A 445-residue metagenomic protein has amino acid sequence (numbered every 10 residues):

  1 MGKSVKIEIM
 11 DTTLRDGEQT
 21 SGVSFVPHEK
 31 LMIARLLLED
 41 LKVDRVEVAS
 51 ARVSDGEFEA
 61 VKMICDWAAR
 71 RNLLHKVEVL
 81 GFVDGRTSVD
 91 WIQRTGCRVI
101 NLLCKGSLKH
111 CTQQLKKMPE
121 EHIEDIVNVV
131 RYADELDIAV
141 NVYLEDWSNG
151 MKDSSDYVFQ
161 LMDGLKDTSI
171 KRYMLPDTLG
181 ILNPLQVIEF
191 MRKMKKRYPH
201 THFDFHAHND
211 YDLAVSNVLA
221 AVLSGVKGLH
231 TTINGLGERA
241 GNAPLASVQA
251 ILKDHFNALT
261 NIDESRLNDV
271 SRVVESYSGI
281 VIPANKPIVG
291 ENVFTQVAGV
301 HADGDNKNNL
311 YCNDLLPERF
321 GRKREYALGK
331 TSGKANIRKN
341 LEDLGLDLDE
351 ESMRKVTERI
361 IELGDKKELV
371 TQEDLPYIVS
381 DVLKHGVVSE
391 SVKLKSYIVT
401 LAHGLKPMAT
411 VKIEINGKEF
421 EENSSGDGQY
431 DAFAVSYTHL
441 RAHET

Functional and structural regions predicted by a protein language model:
G2-G22, N101-Q114, E135-W147, M194: N-terminal small/glycine-rich loop or linker at the start of catalytic domains across soluble metabolic enzymes
G2-G85: N-terminal capping/small domains of soluble enzymes
K6-T13, N257-N423: A mid-to-C-terminal "edge-of-domain" accessory segment
T13-E29, E78-D84, Q113-K117, D146-S155 (+1 more regions): Active-site mouth loops of central-metabolism enzymes
D44-C65, K105-L115, N149, L175-P184: Glycine-rich, proline-tolerant flexible connector loops at the mouths of alpha/beta enzymes
E57-V79, E124-E135, F190-F203: Alpha-helix-loop-beta-strand connector modules within alpha/beta enzyme cores
L74-A133, S148-S154: Active-site beta->alpha loop and helix N-cap motifs at the rims of alpha/beta catalytic domains
T438-T445: Conserved small/polar residues in nucleotide/adenosyl-binding loops
